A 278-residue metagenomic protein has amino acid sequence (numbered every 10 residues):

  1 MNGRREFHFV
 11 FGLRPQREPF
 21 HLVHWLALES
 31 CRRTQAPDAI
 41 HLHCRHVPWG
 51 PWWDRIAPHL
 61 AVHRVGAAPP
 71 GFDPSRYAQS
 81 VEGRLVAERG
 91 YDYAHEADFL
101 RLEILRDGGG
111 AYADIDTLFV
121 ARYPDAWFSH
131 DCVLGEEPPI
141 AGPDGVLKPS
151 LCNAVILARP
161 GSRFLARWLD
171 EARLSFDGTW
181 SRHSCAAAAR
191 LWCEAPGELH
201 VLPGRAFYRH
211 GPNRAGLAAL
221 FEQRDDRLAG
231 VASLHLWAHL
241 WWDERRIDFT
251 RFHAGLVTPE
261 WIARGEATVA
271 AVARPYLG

Functional and structural regions predicted by a protein language model:
M1-A97, I115-G278: Glycosyltransferase-associated regions of secretory-pathway enzymes, highlighting luminal stem/catalytic domains
D98-G110: Small-residue hinge/turn detector
